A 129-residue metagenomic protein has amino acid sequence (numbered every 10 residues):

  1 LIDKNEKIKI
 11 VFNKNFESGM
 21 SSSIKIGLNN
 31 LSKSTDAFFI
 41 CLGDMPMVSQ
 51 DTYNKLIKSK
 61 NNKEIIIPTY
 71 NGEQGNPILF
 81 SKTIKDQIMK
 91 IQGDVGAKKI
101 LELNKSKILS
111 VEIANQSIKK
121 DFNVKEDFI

Functional and structural regions predicted by a protein language model:
L1-G43, M47-Q74, S106-I113: Nucleotide and nucleotide-moiety/phosphate-recognizing core
Q74-G75, G96: A conserved catalytic-core signature of glycosyltransferases
N76-F80, K120-N123: Short glycine- and hydrophobic/aromatic-rich loop-to-beta-strand nucleating segment in the catalytic cores
P77-K82, I88, Q92: Conserved catalytic core of nucleotide-sugar-dependent glycosyltransferases
K90-I129: Conserved alpha/beta core of the MobA/IspD/sugar-nucleotide pyrophosphorylase nucleotidyltransferase superfamily
